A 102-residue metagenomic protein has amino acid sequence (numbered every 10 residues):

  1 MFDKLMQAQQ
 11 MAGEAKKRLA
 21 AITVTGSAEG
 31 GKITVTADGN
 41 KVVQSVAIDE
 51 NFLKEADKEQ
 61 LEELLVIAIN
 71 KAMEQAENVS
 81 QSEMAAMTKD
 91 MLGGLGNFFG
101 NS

Functional and structural regions predicted by a protein language model:
M1-T25, A72-S102: Long amphipathic alpha-helical segments used for membrane anchoring, targeting, substrate engagement, or oligomerization
L5, K41, L65: Residue-level signature of catalytic and energy-coupling elements of molecular machines, predominantly ATP/GTP-dependent
S27-V46: N-terminal intrinsically disordered, cationic/polar leader segments that include organellar targeting peptides
K32, V43, L53-K54, M73: Short beta-strands and strand-coil junctions in structured, solvent-facing domains, enriched
V46-K58: A short interface-forming secondary-structure element
L61-A76: Short, well-ordered alpha-helical segments
